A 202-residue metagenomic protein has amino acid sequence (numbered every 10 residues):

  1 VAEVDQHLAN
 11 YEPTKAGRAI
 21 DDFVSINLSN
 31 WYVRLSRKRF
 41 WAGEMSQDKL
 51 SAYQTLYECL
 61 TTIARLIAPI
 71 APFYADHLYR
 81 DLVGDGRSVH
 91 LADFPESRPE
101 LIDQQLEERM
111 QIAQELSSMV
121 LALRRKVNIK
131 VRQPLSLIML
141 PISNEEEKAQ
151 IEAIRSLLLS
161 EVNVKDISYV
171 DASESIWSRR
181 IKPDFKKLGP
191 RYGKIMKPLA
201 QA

Functional and structural regions predicted by a protein language model:
V1-A202: Feature 926 captures the class I aminoacyl-tRNA synthetase adenylation module centered on the KMSKS loop
